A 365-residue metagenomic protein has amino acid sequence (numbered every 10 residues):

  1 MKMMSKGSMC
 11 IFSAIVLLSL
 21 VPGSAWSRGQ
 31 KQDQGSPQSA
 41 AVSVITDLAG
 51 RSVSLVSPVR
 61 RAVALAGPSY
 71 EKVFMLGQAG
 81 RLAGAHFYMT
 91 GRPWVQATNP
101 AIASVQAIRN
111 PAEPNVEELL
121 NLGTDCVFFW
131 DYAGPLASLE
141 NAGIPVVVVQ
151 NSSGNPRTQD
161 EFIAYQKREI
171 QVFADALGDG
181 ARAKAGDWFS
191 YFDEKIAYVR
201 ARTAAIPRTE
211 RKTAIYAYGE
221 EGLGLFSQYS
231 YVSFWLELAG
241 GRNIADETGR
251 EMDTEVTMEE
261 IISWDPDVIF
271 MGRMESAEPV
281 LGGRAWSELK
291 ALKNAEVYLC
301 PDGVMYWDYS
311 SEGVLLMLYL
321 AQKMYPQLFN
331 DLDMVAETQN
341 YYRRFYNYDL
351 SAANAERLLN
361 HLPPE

Functional and structural regions predicted by a protein language model:
M1-S57: Short, low-complexity disordered leader/linker segments with a strong preference for bacterial N-terminal type II
L48-G50, V105-E117, G249-M258: Short helix-initiation/N-cap motifs at beta->coil->alpha
S52, P135, E140-E221, A245-D246 (+1 more regions): Extracytoplasmic substrate-binding proteins
R61-L122, C126, V149, G241-I244: A short, structured surface patch at a secondary-structure boundary
V63-L65, A83-H86, C126-W130, V146-V149 (+4 more regions): Structural recognition of the beta-strand scaffold that forms the well-ordered cores of secreted hydrolase catalytic
P68-E71, Y88-G91, C126-F128, A133-L136 (+6 more regions): Solvent-exposed loop/turn segments at secondary-structure junctions within structured extracellular/periplasmic domains
E113-G123, A142, E255-D265: Short helices/loops that flank or line small-molecule/ion binding pockets
L225-D253: Alpha-helical, coiled-coil/dimerization segments enriched in small aliphatic residues
